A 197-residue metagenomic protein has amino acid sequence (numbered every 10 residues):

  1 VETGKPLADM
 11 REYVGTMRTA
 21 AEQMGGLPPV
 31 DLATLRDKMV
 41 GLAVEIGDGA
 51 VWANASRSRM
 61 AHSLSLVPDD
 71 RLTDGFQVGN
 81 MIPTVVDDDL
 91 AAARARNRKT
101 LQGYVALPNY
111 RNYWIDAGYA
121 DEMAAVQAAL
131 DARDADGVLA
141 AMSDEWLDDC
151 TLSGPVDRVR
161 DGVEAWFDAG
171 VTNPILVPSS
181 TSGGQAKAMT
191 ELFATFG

Functional and structural regions predicted by a protein language model:
V1-G197: Active-site-adjacent structural elements that line small-molecule/cofactor binding pockets in enzymes
